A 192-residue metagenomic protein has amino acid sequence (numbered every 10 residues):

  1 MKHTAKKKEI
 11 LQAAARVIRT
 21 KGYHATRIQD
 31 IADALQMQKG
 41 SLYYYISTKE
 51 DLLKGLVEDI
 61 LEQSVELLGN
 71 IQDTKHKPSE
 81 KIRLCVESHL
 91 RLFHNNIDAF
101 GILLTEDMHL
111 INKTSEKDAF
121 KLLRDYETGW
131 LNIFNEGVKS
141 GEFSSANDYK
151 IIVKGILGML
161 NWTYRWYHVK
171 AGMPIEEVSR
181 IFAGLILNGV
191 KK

Functional and structural regions predicted by a protein language model:
M1-A5: N-terminal intrinsically disordered/low-complexity leader segments
E9, V17-D51, G55: Helix-turn-helix
I10, A14-I18, S64, H89 (+1 more regions): Short hydrophobic clusters on alpha-helical segments that form packing/core surfaces in small helical domains
T20-H24, T74-K75, N96, S140: Short coil/turn segments at alpha/beta junctions that flank glycine-rich nucleotide-binding fingerprints
I46, T105-I111: Short helix-capping/turn signature of helix-turn-helix
G55, G69-N95, V153-I156: Hydrophobic alpha-helical connector segments
E62-V65, G69, N95, T114-S140 (+2 more regions): Amphipathic alpha-helical packing segments from all-alpha helical-bundle domains
D98-T105, F120, V138-L185: Hydrophobic/aromatic-rich alpha-helical bundle segments in the mid-to-C-terminal region
